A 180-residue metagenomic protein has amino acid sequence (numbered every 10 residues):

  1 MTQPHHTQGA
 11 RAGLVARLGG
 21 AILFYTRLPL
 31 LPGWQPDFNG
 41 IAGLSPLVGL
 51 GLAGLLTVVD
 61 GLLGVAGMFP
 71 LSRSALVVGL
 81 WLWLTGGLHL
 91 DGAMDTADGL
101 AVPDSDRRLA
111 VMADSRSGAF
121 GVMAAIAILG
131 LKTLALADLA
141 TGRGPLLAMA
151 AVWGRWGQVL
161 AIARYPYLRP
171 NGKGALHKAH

Functional and structural regions predicted by a protein language model:
M1-G86, L100, D104-R107, S115-H180: Hydrophobic alpha-helical transmembrane segments
D91-M94, D98-D104, A110: Glycine/small-residue-rich loop that forms an oxyanion/phosphate-binding "nest" at active or ligand-binding sites
